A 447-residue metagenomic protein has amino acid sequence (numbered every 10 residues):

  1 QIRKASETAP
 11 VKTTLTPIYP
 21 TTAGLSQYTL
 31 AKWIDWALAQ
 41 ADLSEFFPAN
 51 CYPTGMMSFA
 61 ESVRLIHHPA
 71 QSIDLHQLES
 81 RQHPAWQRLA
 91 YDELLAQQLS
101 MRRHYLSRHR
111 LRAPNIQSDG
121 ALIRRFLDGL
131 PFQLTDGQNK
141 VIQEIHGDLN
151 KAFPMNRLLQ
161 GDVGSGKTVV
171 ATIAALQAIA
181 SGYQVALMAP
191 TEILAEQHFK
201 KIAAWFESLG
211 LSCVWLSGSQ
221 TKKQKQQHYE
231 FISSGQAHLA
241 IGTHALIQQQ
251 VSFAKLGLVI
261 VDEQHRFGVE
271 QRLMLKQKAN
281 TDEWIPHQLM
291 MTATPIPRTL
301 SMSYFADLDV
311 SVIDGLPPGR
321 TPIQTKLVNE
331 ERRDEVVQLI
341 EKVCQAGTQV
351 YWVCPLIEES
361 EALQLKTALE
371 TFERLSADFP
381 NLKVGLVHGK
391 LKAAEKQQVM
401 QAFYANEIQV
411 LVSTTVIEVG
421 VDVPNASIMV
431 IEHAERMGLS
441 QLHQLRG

Functional and structural regions predicted by a protein language model:
Q1-G129: Upstream accessory/linker segments immediately N-terminal to the RecA-like ATPase cores of bacterial MutS and a subset
P17, H83, L134, K151 (+2 more regions): Residue-level marker of regulatory loop/turn positions in helix-turn-helix DNA-binding domains and in histidine
G24-Q27, R88, T135, N329-E330 (+2 more regions): Short, solvent-exposed loop/helix junctions and linker helices that flank or host conserved functional motifs
A37, Q97, M101, G129 (+4 more regions): Generic, well-ordered alpha-helical scaffold segments in large soluble proteins
M57-E61, L89, E93-A96, K140 (+4 more regions): Amphipathic alpha-helical interaction segments
R112, P154-G447: Inter-lobe coupling/hinge segments of SF2-like helicase ATPases
A113-Q160: Conserved pre-motif I regulatory segment
